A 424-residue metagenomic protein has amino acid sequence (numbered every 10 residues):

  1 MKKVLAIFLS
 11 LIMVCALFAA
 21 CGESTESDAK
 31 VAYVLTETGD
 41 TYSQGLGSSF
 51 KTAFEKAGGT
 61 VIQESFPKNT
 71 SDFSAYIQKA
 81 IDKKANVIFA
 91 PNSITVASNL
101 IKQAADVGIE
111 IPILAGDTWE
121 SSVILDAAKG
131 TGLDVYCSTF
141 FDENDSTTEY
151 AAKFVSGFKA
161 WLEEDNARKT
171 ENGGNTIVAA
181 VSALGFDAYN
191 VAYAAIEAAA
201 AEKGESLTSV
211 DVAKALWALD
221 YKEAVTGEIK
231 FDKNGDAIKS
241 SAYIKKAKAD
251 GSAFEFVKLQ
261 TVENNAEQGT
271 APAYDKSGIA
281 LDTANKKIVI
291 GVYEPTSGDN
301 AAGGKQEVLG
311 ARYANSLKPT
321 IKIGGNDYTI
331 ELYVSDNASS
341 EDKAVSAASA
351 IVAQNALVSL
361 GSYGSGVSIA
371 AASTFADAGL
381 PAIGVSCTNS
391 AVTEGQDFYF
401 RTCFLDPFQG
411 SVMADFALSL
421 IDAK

Functional and structural regions predicted by a protein language model:
M1-F8: Positively charged n-region of N-terminal signal peptides that target proteins for export
F8-L9, P407: A periodicity- and composition-biased signal for non-globular, repetitive helical segments
L11-C15: Alpha-helical transmembrane segments
A16-A20: C-terminal motif of bacterial Sec signal peptides marking the signal peptidase cleavage site
G22-K424: Extracytosolic ligand-binding ectodomains
